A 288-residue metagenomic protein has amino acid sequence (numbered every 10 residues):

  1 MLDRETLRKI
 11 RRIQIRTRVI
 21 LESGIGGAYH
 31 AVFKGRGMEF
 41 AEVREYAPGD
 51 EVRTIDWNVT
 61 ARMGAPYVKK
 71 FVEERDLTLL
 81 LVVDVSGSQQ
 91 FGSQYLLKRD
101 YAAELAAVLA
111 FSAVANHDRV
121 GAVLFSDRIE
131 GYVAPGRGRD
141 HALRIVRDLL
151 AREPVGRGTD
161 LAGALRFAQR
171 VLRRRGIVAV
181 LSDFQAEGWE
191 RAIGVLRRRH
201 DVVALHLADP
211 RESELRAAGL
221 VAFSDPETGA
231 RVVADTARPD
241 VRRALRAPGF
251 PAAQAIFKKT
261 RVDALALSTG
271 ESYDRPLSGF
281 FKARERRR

Functional and structural regions predicted by a protein language model:
M1-G136, F167, I177-A179, A186-E187 (+2 more regions): An amphipathic, basic-hydrophobic helix/alpha-beta surface used to engage anionic, phosphate-rich ligands or surfaces
M1-V32, E42, E51, R170 (+3 more regions): Von Willebrand factor type A / integrin I
N58, P154-G158, V180-S182: Short, flexible loop segments at the rims of nucleotide/cofactor-binding pockets, characterized by
V82, A179-S182, L205-L207, L267: Conserved beta-strand segments of the P-loop GTPase G domain that flank and frequently precede/overlap
A103, R157-L161, R246: A conditional alpha-helix N-cap/helix-loop micro-motif detector
Y132-D148, R238, T260-V262, K282: Short, electropositive alpha-helical surface patch
H141-G176, G188, L207-D209: Von Willebrand factor
